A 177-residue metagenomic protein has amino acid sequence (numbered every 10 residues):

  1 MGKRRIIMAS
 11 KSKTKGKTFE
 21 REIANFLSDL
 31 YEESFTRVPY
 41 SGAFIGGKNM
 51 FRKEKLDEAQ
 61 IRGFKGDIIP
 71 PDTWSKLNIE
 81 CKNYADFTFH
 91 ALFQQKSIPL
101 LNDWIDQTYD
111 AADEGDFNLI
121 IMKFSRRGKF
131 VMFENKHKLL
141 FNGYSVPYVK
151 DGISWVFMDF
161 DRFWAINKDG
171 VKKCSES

Functional and structural regions predicted by a protein language model:
M1-S177: Catalytic phosphate/metal-binding cores of nucleic-acid and nucleotide-processing enzymes, i.e., regions that mediate
